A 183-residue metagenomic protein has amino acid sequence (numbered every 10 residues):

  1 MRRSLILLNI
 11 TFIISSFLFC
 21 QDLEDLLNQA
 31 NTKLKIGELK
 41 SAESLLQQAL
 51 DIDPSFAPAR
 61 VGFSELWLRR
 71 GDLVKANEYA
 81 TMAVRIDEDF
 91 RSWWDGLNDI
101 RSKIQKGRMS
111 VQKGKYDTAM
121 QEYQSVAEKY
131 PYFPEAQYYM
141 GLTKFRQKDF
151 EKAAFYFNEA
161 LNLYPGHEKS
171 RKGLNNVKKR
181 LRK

Functional and structural regions predicted by a protein language model:
D22-E24, A57-P58, R91, I100 (+3 more regions): Helix-start (N-cap) detector for alpha-helical repeat units in TPR-like alpha-solenoids, especially tetratricopeptide
K35-I36, R69-R70, Q112-K113, R146 (+1 more regions): Register position in tetratricopeptide repeats
Q47-D51, M82-R85, S125-E128, L161-N162: Conserved structural position within tetratricopeptide repeats
G62, G96-L97, Q105, Y139 (+1 more regions): Canonical tetratricopeptide repeat
